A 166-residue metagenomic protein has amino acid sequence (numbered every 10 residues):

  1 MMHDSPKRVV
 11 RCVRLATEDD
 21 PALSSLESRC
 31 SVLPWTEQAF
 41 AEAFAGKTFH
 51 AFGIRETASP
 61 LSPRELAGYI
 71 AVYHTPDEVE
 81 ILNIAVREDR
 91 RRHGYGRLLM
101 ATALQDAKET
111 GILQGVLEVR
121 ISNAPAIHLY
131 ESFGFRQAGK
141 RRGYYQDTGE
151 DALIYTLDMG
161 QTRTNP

Functional and structural regions predicted by a protein language model:
H3-K7, R11-D89, M100-D106, T110 (+1 more regions): Acetyl-CoA-dependent GNAT
F44-A45, G96, A124, D147: Generic structural signal for helix capping and beta-alpha/helix-loop junctions
I81, G115-V119: Conserved hydrophobic beta-strand within the GNAT/NAT acetyltransferase core sheet that lines the active-site cleft
R87-A101, K108-T110, R120-H128, S132-F133 (+1 more regions): Conserved glycine-rich acetyl-CoA-binding loop
H93, R97, R142, D151-L153 (+1 more regions): Acyl-donor (CoA/ACP) binding surface of acyl/acetyltransferases
E118, R136-L153: Conserved catalytic-core motifs of GNAT/GCN5-like acyltransferases
